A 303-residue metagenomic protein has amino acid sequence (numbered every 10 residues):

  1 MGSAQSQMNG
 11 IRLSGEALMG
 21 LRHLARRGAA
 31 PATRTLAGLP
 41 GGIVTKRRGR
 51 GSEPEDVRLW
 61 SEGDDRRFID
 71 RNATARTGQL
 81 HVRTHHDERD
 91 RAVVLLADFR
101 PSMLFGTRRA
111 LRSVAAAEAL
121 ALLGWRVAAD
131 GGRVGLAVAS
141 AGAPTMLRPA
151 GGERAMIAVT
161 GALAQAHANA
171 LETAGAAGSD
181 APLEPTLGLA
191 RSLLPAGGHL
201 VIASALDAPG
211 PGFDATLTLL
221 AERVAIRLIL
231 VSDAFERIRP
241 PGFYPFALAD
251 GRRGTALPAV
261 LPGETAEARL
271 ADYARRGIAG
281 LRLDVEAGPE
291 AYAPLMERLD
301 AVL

Functional and structural regions predicted by a protein language model:
M1-G41, T45-K46, S192-A196, A208-L303: Von Willebrand factor type A / integrin I
G2-A150, H199-A203, I229, E236 (+1 more regions): An amphipathic, basic-hydrophobic helix/alpha-beta surface used to engage anionic, phosphate-rich ligands or surfaces
E53, L120, L183-T186, G212-F213 (+1 more regions): Amphipathic coiled-coil/heptad-repeat helices and related helical stalk/stem segments that mediate oligomerization
N72, G175-D180, A205-L206: Short, flexible loop segments at the rims of nucleotide/cofactor-binding pockets, characterized by
Q79-V82, T186-L189, F213-A215: A generic local structural motif
G131, H167-A170, L194, G198 (+2 more regions): Short, well-ordered alpha-helical segments in soluble proteins
M146-L163, D284-E290, L299: Short, electropositive alpha-helical surface patch
A155-A196, P211: Von Willebrand factor
